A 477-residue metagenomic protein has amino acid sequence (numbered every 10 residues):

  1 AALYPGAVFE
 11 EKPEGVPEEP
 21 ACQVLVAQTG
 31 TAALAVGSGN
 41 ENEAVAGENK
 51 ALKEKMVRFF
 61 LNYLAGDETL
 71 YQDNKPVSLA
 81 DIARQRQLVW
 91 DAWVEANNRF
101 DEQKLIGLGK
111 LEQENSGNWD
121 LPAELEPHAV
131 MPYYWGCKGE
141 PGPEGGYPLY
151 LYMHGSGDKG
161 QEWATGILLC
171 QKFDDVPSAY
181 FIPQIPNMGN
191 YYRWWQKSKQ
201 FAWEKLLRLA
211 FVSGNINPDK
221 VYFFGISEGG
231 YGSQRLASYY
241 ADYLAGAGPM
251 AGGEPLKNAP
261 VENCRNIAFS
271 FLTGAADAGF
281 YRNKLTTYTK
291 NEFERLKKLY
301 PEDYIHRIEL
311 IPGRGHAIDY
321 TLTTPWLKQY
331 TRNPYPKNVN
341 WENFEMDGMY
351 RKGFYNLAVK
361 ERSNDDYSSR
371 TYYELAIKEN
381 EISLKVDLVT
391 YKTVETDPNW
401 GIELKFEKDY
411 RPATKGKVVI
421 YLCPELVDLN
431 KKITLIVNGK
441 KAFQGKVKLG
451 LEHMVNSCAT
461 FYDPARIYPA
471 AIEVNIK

Functional and structural regions predicted by a protein language model:
A2-Y147, L451-K477: A domain-start/cap signature at the N-terminus of enzymes
P13, A278, K284-T286, K297-K392 (+1 more regions): C-terminal catalytic histidine-bearing segment of alpha/beta-hydrolase fold enzymes
G139-G145, Y191-S227, A241: Gly/Ser-rich "nucleophile elbow"/oxyanion-hole loop immediately N-terminal to the catalytic nucleophile in hydrolases
P141-Y192: Short substrate-entry loop that stabilizes the transition state in hydrolases
E162-Q171, L206, A251-E262: Alpha-helical scaffolding within the catalytic cores of extracellular/periplasmic polymer-degrading hydrolases
D219-R265: Primarily recognizes the serine-hydrolase "nucleophile elbow" in alpha/beta-hydrolase and SGNH/GDSL folds
S270-G274: Short beta-strand/loop motif that positions the catalytic acidic residue of the alpha/beta-hydrolase fold
G348-K477: C-terminal beta-sandwich/jelly-roll accessory domains of carbohydrate-active enzymes
